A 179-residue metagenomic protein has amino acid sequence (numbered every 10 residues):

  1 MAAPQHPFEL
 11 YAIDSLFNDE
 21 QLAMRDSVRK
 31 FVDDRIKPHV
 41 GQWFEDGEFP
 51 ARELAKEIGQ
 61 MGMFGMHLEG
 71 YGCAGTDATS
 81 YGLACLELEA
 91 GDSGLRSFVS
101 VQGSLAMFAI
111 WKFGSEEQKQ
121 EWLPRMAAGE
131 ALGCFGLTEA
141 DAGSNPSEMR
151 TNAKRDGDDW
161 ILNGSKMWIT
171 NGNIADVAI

Functional and structural regions predicted by a protein language model:
M1-E20: Intrinsic disorder at enzyme termini
L16-H39: Mature N-terminal segment immediately following signal peptide/propeptide cleavage in secreted/periplasmic
P38-M61: Short secondary-structure junction/hinge motifs that connect adjacent elements
G59-E130, T170-V177: Internal helix-loop-helix
G129-L137: A short, Trp-centered hydrophobic/proline-enriched beta-strand micro-motif
A142-N145, W160: Hydrophobic, small-residue-rich alpha-helical packing segments that form membrane-like cores
T151-K154: A structural signal for short hydrophobic beta-strand segments in well-ordered beta-sheet cores
D158-D159, N163-I179: A short core secondary-structure module
